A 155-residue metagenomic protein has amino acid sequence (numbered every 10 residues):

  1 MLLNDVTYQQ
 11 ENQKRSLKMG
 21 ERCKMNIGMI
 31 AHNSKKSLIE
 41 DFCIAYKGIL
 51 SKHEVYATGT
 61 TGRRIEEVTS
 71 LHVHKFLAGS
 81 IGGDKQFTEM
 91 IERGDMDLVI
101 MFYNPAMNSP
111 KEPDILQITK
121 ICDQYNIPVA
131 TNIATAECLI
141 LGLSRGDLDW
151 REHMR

Functional and structural regions predicted by a protein language model:
D5-V6, E11: Acidic, Ala/Val/Gly-enriched low-complexity intrinsically disordered segments
K24-N26: Residues that mark the start of a beta-strand
K52-T61: Short internal beta-strands
E54, L71-G82, W150-H153: Short hydrophobic/aromatic-enriched beta-strand-loop microsegments
Y56, T119-L139: Short, acidic/small-residue loops that bind anionic groups at enzyme active sites
D84-I121: Mid-chain, well-packed structural core segment of small domains
A134-R155: Short, glycine-/small-residue-rich phosphate/pyrophosphate-handling segment
